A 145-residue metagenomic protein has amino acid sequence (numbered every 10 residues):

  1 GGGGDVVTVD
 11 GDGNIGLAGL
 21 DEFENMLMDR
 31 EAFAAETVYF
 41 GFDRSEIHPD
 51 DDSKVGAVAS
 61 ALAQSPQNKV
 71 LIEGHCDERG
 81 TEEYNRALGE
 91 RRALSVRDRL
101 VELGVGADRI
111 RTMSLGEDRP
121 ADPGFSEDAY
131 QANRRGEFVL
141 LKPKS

Functional and structural regions predicted by a protein language model:
G1-K69, P143-S145: Periplasmic peptidoglycan-binding/tethering modules of Gram-negative envelope proteins
H75-K144: Periplasmic OmpA-like peptidoglycan-binding domain that tethers envelope proteins to the cell wall
